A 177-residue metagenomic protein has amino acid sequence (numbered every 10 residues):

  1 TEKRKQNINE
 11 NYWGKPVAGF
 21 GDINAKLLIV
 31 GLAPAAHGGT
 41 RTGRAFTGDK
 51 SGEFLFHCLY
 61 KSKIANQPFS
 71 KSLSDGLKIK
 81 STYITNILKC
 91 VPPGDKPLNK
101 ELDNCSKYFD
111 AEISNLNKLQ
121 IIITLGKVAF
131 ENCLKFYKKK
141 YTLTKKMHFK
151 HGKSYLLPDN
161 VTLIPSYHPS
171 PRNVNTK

Functional and structural regions predicted by a protein language model:
T1-M147, H151-K153, L157, V161-V174: A polyanion-binding, active-site-adjacent surface
